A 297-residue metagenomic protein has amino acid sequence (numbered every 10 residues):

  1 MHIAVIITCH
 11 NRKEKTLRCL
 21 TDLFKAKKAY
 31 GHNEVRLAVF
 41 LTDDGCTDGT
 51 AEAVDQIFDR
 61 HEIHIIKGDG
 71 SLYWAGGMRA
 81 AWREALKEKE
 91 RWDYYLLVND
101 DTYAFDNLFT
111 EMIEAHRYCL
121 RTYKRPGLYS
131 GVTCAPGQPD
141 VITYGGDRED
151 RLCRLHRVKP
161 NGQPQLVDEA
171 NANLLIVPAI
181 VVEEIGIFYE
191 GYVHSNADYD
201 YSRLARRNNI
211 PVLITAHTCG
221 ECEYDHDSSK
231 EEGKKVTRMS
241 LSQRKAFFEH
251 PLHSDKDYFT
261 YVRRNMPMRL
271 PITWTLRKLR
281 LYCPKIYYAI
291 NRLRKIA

Functional and structural regions predicted by a protein language model:
R12-K28: Short, well-formed alpha-helical segments that are part of the catalytic scaffolds of diverse glycosyltransferases
T42-E52: A conserved acidic beta->alpha catalytic loop
G68-K87: Glycine-rich, basic loop-to-helix element that forms the pyrophosphate-binding segment of sugar-nucleotide handling
R91-Y103: Short beta-strand-to-loop acidic/aromatic patch adjacent to the donor-nucleotide binding site
Y103-Y144: Conserved donor NDP-sugar-binding/catalytic core segment of glycosyltransferases
R157-V177, R244-A246: A recurrent flexible, glycine/aromatic-enriched loop bordering the glycosyltransferase active site that acts as
L175-V177, V181-G186, G191-T218: A short, conserved alpha-helix in the catalytic core of glycosyltransferases
K235-A297: Non-catalytic, C-terminal membrane-associated alpha-helical segments of glycosyltransferases
